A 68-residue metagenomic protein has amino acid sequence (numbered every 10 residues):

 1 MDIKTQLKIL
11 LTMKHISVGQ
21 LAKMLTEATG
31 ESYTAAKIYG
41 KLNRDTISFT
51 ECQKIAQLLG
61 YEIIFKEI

Functional and structural regions predicted by a protein language model:
M1-M24: A short, Lys/Arg-rich alpha-helix, primarily the initiator
I9, I64-I68: Short, charged recognition helix plus adjacent turn of helix-turn-helix-like nucleic-acid-binding domains
K14, L25-E31, L59: Core residues of bacterial helix-turn-helix
A28-I47: Recognition helix of helix-turn-helix/homeodomain-like DNA-binding domains that insert into the DNA major groove
T50-I64: DNA major-groove recognition helix of helix-turn-helix/homeodomain DNA-binding modules
